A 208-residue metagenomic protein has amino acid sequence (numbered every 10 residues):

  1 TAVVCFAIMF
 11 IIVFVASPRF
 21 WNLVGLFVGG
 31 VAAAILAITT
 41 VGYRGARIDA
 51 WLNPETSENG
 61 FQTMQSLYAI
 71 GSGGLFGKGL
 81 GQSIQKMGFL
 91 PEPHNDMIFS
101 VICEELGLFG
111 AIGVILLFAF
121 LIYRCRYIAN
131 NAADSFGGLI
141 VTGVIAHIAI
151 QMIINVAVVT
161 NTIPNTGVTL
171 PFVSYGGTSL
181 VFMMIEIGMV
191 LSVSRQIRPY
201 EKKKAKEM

Functional and structural regions predicted by a protein language model:
V3-C5, Y43-A46, V159-I163: Peri-membrane helix termini and adjoining interfacial loops of integral membrane proteins
V3-I11, V28-A33, F109-Y123, T142 (+4 more regions): Lipid-exposed faces of alpha-helical membrane segments in multi-pass integral membrane proteins
F6-L23: Perimembrane helix-loop-helix junctions
I11-F14, L36-T40, F120-N130, I153-T160 (+2 more regions): Structural signature of transmembrane alpha-helix termini at the membrane-water interface
R19, T40, R44, L52 (+3 more regions): Membrane-interfacial segments
N22-G113, A133-G137: Hydrophobic, glycine- and aromatic-enriched re-entrant/interface helices and adjoining loop segments
I128-G167, V173: Loop-to-helix entry and N-terminal half of a specific, functionally important transmembrane alpha helix in multi-pass
I154-M208: A juxtamembrane structural motif centered on a specific transmembrane helix
